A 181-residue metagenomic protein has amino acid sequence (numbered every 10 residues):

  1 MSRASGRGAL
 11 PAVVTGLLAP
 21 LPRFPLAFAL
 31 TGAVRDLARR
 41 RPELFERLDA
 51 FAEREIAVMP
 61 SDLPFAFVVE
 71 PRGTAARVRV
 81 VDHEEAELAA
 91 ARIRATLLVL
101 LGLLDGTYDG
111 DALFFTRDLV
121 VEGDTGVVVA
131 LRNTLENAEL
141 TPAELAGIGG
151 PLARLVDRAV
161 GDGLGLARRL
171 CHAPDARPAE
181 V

Functional and structural regions predicted by a protein language model:
M1-V181: Feature captures hydrophobic
